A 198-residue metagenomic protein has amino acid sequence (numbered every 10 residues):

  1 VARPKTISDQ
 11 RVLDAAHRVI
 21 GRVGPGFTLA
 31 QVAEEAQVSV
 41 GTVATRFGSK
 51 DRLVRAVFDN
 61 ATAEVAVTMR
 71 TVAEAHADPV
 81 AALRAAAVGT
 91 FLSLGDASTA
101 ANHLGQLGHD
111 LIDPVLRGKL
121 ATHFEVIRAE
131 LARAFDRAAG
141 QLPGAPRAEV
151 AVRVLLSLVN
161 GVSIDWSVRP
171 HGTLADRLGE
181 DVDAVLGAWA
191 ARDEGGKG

Functional and structural regions predicted by a protein language model:
I7, R11, A15-R52, A56: Helix-turn-helix
A15-R22, T68-A75, N102, Q106 (+1 more regions): Solvent-exposed, amphipathic alpha-helical segments
G24, G48-R52, A56, E74-A77 (+4 more regions): Residues in soluble alpha-helical coiled-coils and helical-bundle/repeat scaffolds
A56, R70-A100, A145-L155: Hydrophobic alpha-helical connector segments
D59-A66: Short, basic, alpha-helical segments at the C-terminal edge of helix-turn-helix-like DNA-binding modules
A81-A82, L94-G118: Amphipathic alpha-helical segments used for helix-helix packing
N102, V115, K119-R133: Short, solvent-exposed amphipathic helices
R117-A121, A138-G198: Hydrophobic/aromatic-rich alpha-helical bundle segments in the mid-to-C-terminal region
